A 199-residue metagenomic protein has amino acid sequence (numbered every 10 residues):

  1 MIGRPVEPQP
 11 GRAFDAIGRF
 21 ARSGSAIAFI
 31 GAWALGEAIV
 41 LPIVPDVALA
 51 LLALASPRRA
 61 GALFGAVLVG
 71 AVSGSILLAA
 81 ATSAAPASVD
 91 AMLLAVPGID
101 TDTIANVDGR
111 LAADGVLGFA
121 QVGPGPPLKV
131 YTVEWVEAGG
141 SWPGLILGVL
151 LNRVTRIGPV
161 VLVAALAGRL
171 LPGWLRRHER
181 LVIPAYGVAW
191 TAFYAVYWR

Functional and structural regions predicted by a protein language model:
M1, P8-D15, D102, D114-G115 (+2 more regions): Coil-to-alpha-helix initiation sites in intrinsically disordered, low-complexity, charged segments
I2-F14, A21, G65, S73-I76 (+2 more regions): Multi-pass membrane proteins that catalyze or facilitate reactions on polyprenyl-/lipid-phosphate substrates and their
E7-P10, F14, G18, G36 (+4 more regions): Membrane-interacting alpha-helical segments
Q9-F14, V47, R59, A71 (+4 more regions): A generic structural signal for ordered alpha-helices
R19-L68, D108-L170, A189-Y197: Hydrophobic alpha-helical membrane segments of integral membrane proteins
A53, L78, T82, P86 (+3 more regions): Membrane-water interface at transmembrane helix exits
G61-D102: Membrane helix-loop-helix hairpins that form the core translocation module of multi-pass transporters
S88-D114, L175-R199: Selective transmembrane alpha-helices of multi-pass membrane proteins
